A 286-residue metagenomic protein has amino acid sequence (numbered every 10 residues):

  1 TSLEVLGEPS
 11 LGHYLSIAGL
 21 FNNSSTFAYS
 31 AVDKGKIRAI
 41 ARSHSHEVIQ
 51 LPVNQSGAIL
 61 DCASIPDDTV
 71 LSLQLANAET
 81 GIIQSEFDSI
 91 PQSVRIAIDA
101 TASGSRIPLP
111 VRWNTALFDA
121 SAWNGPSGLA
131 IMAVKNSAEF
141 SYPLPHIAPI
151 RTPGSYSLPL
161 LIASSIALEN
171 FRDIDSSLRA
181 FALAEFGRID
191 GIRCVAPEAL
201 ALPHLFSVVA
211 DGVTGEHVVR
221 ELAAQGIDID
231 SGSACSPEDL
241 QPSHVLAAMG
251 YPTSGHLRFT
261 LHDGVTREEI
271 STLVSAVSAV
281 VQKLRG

Functional and structural regions predicted by a protein language model:
T1-G286: Pyridoxal 5′-phosphate
